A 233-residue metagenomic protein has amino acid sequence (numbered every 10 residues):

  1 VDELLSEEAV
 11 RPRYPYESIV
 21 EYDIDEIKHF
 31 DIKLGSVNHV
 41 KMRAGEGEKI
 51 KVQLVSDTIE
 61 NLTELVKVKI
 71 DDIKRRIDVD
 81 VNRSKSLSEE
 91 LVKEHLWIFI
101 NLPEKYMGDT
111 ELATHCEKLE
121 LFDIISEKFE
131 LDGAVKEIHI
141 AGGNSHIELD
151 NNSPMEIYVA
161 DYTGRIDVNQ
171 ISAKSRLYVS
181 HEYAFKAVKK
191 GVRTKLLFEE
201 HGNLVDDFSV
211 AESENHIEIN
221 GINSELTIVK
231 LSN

Functional and structural regions predicted by a protein language model:
D2-K74, K93, W97-A113, K118-I124 (+6 more regions): Short linear S-[DN]-x-LW-Φ motif typified by the pepsin-like aspartic protease active-site region
V55-T58, D80-L91: Secondary-structure transition/turn motif
R75-S86, V205-S209: Generic recognition of long tandem-repeat/solenoid scaffolds
K85-L87, E130, E137-H139, E148: Domain-wide signal for the mature, well-folded portions of proteins, strongly enriched in nucleus-encoded organellar
L87-L91, C116, S172: Flexible, surface-exposed loop/linker segments and immediately adjacent secondary-structure boundaries
I138-N233: Short, surface-exposed interaction patches in beta-rich subdomains that mediate adhesion/assembly near membranes
